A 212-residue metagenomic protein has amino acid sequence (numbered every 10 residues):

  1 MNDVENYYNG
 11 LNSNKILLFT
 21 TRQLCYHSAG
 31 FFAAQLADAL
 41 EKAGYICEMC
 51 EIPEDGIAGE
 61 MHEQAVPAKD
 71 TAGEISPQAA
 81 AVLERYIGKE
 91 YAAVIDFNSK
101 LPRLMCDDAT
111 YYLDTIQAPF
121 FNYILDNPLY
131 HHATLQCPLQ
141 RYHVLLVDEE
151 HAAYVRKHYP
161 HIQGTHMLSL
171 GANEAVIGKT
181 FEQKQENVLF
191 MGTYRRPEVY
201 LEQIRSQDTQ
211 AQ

Functional and structural regions predicted by a protein language model:
D3-Y7, L17-R22, A29-K157, N173-I177: Extended catalytic core of nucleotide-activated donor transferases of GT-like folds
L11-N12: Non-catalytic signal-transmission and effector/linker regions of two-component phosphorelay proteins
T20-S28, F32, Q163-Q212: Nucleotide-sugar donor-binding catalytic core of glycosyltransferases
